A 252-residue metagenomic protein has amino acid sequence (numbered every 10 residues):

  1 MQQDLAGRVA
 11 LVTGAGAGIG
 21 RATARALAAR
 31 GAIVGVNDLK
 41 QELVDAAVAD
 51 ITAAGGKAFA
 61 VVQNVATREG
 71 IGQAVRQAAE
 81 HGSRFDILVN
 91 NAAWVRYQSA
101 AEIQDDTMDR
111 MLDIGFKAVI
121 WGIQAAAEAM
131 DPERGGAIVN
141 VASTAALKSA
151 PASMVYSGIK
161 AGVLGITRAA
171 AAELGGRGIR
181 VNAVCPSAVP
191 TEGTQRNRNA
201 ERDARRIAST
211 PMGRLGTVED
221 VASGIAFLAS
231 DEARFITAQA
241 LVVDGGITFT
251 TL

Functional and structural regions predicted by a protein language model:
S99-A100, Q104-L112, R206: Substrate-binding pocket helix/loop in short-chain dehydrogenase/reductase
A101, K148-M154, G176-R177, G213 (+1 more regions): Active-site loop immediately N-terminal to the catalytic Tyr-X3-Lys motif of short-chain dehydrogenase/reductase
I123, I159, T167: Active-site helix of classical SDR
E128, A172-G176, R234: Alpha-helical segment proximal to the catalytic Tyr-Lys
G135, G175, R180, I236-A238: Short, small/polar-rich loop/turn modules that mediate ligand/substrate recognition or access, typified
S143: Residue(s) in the substrate-gating loop at a strand-loop-helix junction that position the organic substrate next
K148, A226, T237-L252: Short C-terminal tail/terminal secondary-structure segment of NAD(P)H-dependent dehydrogenase/reductase domains
